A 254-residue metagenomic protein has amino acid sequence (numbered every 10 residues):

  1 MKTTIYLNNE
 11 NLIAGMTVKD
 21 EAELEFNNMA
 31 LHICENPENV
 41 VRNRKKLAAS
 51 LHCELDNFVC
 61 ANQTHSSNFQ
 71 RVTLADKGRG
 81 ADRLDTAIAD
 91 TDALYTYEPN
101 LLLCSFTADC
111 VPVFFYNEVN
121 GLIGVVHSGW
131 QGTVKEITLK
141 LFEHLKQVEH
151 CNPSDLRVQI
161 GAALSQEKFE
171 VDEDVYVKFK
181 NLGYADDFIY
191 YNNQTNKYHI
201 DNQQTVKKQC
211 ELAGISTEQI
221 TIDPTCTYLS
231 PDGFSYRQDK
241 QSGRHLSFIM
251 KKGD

Functional and structural regions predicted by a protein language model:
M1-D254: Active-site microenvironment for binding and transforming phosphate-containing groups
